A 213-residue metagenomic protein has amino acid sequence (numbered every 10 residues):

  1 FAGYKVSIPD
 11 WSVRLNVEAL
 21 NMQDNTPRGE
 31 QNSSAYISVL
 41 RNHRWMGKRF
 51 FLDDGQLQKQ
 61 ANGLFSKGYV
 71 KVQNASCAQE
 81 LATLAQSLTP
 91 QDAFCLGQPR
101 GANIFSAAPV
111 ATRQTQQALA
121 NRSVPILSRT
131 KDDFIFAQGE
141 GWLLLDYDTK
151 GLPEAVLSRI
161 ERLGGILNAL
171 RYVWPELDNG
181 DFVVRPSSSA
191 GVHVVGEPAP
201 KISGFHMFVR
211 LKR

Functional and structural regions predicted by a protein language model:
F1-F205, V209-R213: Signature for HUH/AEP ssDNA processing cores
